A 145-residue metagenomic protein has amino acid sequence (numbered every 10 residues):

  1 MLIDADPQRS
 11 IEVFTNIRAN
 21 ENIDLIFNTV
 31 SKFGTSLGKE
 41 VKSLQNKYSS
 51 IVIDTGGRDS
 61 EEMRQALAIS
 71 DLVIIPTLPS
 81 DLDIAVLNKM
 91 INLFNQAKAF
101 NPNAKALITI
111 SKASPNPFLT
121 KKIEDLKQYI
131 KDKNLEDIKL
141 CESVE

Functional and structural regions predicted by a protein language model:
M1-G57, E61, F100: P-loop/Walker-type NTP enzyme "switch/lid" segment
L2, I53, I75, I108-I110: Structural beta-sheet core signal
S43, S60-D81: Inter-motif core of Ras-like GTPase G domains
I69-L72, P102-A106: Short glycine-/polar-rich loops that comprise or flank the Walker A/P-loop and associated switch/sensor motifs
L78-P79, K105-K121, E142-E145: G-domain G4 guanine-recognition motif of GTPases
A85-N103, S111: Conserved C-terminal guanine-recognition region of P-loop GTPase G domains, centered on the G4
S114, L126-E145: Beta-strand-loop-alpha "switch" segments that mediate conformational coupling across diverse proteins
